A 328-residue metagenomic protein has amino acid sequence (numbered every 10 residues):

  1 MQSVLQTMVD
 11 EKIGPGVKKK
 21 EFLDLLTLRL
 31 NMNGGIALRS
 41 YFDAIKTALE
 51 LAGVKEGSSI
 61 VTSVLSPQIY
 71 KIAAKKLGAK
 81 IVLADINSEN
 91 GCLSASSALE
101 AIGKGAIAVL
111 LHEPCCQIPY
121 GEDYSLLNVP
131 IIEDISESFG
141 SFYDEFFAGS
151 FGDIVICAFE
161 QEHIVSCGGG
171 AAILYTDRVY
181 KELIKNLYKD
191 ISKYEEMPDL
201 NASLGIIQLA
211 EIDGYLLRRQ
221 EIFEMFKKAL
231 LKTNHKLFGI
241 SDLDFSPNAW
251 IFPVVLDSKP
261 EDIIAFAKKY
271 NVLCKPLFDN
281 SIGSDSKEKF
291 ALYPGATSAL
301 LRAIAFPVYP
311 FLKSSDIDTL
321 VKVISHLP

Functional and structural regions predicted by a protein language model:
M1-I13, V129, P307: N-terminal "arm"/small-domain region of PLP-dependent enzymes with the aminotransferase-like
G16-S59, Y70-L77, L83: Phosphate-binding glycine-rich loop
K19-D24, R29-I36, S96, A108-H112 (+1 more regions): PLP-dependent aminotransferase class I/II
A79, V129, V272: Short glycine/serine/threonine/alanine-rich loop segments
K80-N90, K275: Short beta-strand->loop structural element characteristic of the AMP-binding/adenylate-forming
E89-C167, D177-V179: Active-site phosphate-binding strand-loop segment of PLP-dependent enzymes
